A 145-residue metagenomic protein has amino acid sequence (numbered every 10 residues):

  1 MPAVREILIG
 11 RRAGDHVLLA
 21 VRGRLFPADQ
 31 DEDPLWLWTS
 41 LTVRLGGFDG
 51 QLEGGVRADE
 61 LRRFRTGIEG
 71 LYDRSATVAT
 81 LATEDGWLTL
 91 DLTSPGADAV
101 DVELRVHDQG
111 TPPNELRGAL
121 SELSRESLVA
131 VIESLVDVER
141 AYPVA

Functional and structural regions predicted by a protein language model:
M1-Q51, A145: N-terminal domain-start interaction segment
G10, A20-R22, T42-G46, A82-E84 (+3 more regions): A structural detector for beta-sheet-dominated domains
V17, D31-W38, T80, W87-P112: Intrinsic, low-complexity N-terminal interaction/targeting segments
V17, G50-G54, N114-G118: Short beta-strand segments
P34-S75: Short, well-structured hydrophobic secondary-structure segments
G55, T66, T93, R105 (+1 more regions): Surface loops and adjacent helix of pleckstrin homology
D59-D98: Short, internal acidic amphipathic alpha-helical interface segments that mediate docking to partner proteins
D108-A145: Mixed-charge, glycine-accented linear interaction segment located at domain edges/termini
